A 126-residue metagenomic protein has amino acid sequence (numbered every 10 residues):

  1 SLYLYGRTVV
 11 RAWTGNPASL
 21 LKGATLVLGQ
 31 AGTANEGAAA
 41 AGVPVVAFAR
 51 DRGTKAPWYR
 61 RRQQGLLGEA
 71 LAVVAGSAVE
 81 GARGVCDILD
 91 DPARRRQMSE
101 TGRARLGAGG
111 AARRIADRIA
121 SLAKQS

Functional and structural regions predicted by a protein language model:
S1-S126: Nucleotide-activated sugar donor-binding and catalytic core shared by glycosyltransferases and related lipid-linked
